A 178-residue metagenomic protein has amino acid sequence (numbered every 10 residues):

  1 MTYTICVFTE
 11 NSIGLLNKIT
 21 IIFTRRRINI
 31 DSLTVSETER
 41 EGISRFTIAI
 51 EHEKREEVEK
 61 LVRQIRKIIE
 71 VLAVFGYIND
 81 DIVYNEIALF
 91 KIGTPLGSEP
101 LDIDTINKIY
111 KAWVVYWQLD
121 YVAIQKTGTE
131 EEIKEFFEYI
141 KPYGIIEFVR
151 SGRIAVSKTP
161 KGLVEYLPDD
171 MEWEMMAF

Functional and structural regions predicted by a protein language model:
M1-T4, F8-R45, H52-F178: Long, contiguous binding/interaction regions
